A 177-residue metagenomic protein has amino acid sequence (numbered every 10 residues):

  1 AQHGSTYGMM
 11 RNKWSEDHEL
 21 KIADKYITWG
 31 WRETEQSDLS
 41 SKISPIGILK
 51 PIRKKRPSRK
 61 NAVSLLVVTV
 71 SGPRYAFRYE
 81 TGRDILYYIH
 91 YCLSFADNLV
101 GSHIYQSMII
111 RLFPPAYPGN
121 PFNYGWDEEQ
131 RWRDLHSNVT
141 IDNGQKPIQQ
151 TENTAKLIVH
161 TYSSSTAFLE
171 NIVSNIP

Functional and structural regions predicted by a protein language model:
A1, M9-N12, H18, Q145-P177: A donor-sugar binding/catalytic signature common to diverse glycosyltransferases and related nucleotide-sugar
A1-P45, T166-F168: Active-site and donor-binding regions of nucleotide-sugar-utilizing enzymes
Q2-H3, W29-W31, V68-S71, R111-P115 (+1 more regions): Structural motif
S5-M10, T34-Q36, I52-R53, P73-A76 (+3 more regions): Flexible loop/turn segments at secondary-structure boundaries
A23-D24, Y105, S174-P177: A short helix->loop->beta-strand "cap" motif at the edges of active sites that frequently abuts
K25-I27, S44, L66, L157-V159 (+1 more regions): Hydrophobic/aromatic beta-strand patches that form the interior of the parallel beta-sheet core in alpha/beta enzyme
S41-D134: Conserved catalytic-core segment of nucleotide-activated headgroup transferases in glycan assembly
H136-Q145: Active-site donor-binding acidic/aromatic loop of nucleotide-activated sugar and phosphosugar transferases involved
